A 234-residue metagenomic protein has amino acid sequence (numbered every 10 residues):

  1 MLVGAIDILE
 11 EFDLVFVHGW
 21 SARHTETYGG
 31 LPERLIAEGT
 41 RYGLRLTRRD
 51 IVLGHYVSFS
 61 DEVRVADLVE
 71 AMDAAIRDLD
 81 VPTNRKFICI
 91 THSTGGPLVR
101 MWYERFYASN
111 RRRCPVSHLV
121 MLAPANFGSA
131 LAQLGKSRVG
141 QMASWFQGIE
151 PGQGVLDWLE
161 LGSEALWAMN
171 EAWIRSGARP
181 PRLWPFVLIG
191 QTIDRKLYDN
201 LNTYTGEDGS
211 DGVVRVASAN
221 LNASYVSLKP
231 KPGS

Functional and structural regions predicted by a protein language model:
G4-F87: Active-site catalytic motif of lipid deacylating hydrolases and related acyltransferases
L9-E11, T83-N84, P115, P180-W184 (+1 more regions): Short, well-ordered loop/turn elements at secondary-structure boundaries
L14-H18, V69-A172: Serine-dependent carboxylesterase/thioesterase catalytic core of lipase-like alpha/beta-hydrolase/SGNH enzymes
V15, R49, V120, F186-L188: Hydrophobic/aromatic beta-strand patches that form the interior of the parallel beta-sheet core in alpha/beta enzyme
W20-A22, Y56-S58, T94-P97, E104 (+3 more regions): Short, solvent-exposed loop/turn segments at secondary-structure junctions
T27-G29, A130-G135, L197-N202: Short aromatic-enriched loop/helix-cap "lid" or pocket-rim segments at secondary-structure transitions that line
L31-L35, E104-A108, K136-V139, T205 (+1 more regions): Glycine-rich, phosphate-binding/catalytic loops in enzymes
P181-S234: C-terminal catalytic-base region of ester-bond hydrolases, centering on the histidine of the charge-relay
